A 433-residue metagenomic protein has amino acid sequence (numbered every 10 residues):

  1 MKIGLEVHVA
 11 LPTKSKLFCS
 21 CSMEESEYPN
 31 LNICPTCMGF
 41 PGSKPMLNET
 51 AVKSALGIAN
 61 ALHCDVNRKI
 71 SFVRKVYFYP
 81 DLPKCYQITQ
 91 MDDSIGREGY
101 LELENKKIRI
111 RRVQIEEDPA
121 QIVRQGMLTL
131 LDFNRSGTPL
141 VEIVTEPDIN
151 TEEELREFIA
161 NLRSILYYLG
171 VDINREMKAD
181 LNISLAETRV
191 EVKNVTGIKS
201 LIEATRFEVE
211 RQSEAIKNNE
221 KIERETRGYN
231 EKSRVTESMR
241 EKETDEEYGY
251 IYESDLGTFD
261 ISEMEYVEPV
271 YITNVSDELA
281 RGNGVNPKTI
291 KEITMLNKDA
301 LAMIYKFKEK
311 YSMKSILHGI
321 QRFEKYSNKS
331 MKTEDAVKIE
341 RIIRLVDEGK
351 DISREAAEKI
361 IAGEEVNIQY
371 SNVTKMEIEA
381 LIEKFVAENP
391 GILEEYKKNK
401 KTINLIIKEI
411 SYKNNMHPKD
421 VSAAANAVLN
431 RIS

Functional and structural regions predicted by a protein language model:
M1-Y77, Y412-S433: N-terminal, positively charged regions that mediate nucleic acid binding
K2-L5, L131-P147, E152-S433: Charged, compositionally biased, marginally structured helical/coil segments
A10, V73-K75, Y79, V113 (+3 more regions): Short loop/turn motifs enriched for small/polar and acidic residues
P12, E104-K106, S184-T188: Short strand-coil-strand connectors
T13, D118-V123, E152-E153, T258-I261: Short helix/loop capping segments that flank catalytic or ligand/cofactor-binding pockets
S20-P41, Q125-N150, L185-E187: Residues forming anionic-ligand binding surfaces in small-molecule and nucleic-acid pockets of primarily soluble enzymes
Y28-N30, D118-I122, I198-R206: Short, surface-exposed linear segments at secondary-structure transitions and domain or protein termini
G57, A61-S136: SsDNA-processing nucleotidyl-transfer enzymes
